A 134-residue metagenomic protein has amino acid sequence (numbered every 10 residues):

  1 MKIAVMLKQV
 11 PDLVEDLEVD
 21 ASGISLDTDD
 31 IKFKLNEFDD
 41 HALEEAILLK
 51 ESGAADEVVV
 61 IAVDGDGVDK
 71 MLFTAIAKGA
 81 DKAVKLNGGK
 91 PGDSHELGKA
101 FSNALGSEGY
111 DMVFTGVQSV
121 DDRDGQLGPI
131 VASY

Functional and structural regions predicted by a protein language model:
M1-Y134: N-terminal glycine-rich FAD/FM-binding segment characteristic of electron-transfer flavoproteins
